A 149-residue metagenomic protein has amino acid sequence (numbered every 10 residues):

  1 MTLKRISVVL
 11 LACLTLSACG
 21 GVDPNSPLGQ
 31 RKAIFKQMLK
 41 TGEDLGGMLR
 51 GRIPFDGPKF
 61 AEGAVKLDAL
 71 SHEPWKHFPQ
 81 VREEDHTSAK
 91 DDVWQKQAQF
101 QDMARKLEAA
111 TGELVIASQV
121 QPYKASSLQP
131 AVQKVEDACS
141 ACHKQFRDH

Functional and structural regions predicted by a protein language model:
M1-V8: Bacterial N-terminal signal peptides that target proteins for export
T15-A18: C-terminal motif of bacterial Sec signal peptides marking the signal peptidase cleavage site
G20-G57, A64-H149: Sequence context surrounding c-type heme c attachment/ligation sites in exported
